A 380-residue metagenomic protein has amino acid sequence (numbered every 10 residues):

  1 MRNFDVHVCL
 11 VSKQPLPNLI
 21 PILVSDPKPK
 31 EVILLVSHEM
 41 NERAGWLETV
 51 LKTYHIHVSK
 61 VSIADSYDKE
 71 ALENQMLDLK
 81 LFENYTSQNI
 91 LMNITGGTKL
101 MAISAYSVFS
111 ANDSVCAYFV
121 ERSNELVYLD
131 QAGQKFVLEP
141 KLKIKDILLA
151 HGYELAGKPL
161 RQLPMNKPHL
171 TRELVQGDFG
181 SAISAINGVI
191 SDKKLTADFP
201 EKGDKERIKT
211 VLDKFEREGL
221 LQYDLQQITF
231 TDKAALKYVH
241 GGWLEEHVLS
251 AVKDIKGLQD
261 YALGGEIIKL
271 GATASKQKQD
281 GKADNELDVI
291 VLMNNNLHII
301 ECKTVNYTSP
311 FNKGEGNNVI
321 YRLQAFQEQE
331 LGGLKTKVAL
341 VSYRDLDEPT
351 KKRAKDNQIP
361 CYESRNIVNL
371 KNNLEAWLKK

Functional and structural regions predicted by a protein language model:
M1, V36-H57, K282-K303: Short, compositionally biased "basic patch" segments
M1-W46: N-terminal beta-strand-loop-alpha-helix module at the start of alpha/beta ligand-binding or catalytic domains
D5-V6, E31, N89-L91, N296-H298 (+1 more regions): Structural motif
S12-P17, H38-E42, S66-K69, G97-K99 (+2 more regions): Short acidic, S/G/P-rich loop/turn micro-motifs used as interaction or catalytic elements
E31-T95, M101, A105-V108, S114: A broadly used, surface-exposed interaction patch
V36-M40, E121-E125, A339-L346: Short beta-alpha junction loops
A102-L174: Mixed-charge intrinsically disordered linker/loop segments at interdomain junctions
I147-K380: Intrinsically disordered, low-complexity Ser/Thr/Pro/Gly-rich regulatory segments
